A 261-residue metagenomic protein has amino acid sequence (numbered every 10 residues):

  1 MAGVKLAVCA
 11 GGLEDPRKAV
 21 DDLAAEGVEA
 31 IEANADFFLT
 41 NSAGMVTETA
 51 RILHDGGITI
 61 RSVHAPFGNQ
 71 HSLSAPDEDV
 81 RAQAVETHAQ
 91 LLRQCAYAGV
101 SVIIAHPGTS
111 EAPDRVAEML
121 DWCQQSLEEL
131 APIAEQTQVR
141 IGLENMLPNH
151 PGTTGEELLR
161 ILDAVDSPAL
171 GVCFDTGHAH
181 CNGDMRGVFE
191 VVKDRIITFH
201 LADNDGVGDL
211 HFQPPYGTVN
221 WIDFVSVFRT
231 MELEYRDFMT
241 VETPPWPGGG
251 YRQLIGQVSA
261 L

Functional and structural regions predicted by a protein language model:
M1-K5, L13-G27, G152-L261: Histidine-acidic metal/acid-base catalytic patches
M1-Y97, V258-A260: N-terminal pre-domain/capping segments
C9-L13, N34-F38, A65-G68, G108-S110 (+4 more regions): Active-site beta-loop-alpha junctions enriched in small/polar residues
E14-K18, D55, S74-G171: Active-site acidic/histidine proton-transfer and metal-coordination neighborhood in alpha/beta enzyme cores
V20-E26, N41-V63, Q90-G99, E128-Q136 (+3 more regions): Acidic (Asp/Glu)-rich catalytic clusters
E32, S62, I104, G142 (+3 more regions): Conserved beta-strand positions in the central sheet of alpha/beta enzyme cores
A43-V46, L73-A75, R115-E118, T154-E156 (+2 more regions): Short secondary-structure transition/capping segments
N69-A75, T109-V116, C181-N182, V207-F212: A short acidic, helix-capping loop that chelates divalent metal ions and anchors anionic groups
